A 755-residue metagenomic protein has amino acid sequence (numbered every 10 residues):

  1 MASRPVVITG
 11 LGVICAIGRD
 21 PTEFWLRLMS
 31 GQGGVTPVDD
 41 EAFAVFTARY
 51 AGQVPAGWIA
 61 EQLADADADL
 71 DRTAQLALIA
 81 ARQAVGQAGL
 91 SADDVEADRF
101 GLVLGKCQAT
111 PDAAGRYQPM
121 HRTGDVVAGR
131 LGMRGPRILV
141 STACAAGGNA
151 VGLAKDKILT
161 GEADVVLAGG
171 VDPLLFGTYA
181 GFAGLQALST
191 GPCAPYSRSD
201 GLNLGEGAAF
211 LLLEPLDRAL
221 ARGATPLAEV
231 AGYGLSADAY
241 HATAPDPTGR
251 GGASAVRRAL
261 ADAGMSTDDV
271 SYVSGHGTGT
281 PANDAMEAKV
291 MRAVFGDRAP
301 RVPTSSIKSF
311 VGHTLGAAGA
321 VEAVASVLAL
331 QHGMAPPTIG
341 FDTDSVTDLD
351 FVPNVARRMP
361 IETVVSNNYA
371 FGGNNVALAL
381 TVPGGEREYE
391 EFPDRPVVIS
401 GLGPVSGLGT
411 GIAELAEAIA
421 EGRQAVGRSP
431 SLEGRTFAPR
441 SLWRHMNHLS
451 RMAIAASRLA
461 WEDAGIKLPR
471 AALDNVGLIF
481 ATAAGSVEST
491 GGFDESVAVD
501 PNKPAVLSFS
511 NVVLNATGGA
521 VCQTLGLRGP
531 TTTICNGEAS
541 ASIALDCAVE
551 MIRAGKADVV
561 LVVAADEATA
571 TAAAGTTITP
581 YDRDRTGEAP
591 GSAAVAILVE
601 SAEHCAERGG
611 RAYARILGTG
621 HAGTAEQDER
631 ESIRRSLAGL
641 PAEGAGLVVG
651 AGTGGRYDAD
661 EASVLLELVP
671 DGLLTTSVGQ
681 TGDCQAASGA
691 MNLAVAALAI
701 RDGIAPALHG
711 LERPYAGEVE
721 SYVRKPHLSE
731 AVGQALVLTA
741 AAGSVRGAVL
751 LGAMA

Functional and structural regions predicted by a protein language model:
M1-D67, A88, K106, D217-E229 (+6 more regions): ACP-dependent fatty acid/polyketide chain-elongation machinery
M1-I8, A92-A97, M265-D269, F295-P300 (+5 more regions): Flexible, low-complexity linker/loop segments at domain and module junctions
M1-R4, T36-I79, K106-L153, E162 (+8 more regions): Conserved catalytic cysteine-centered active-site region of acyl-thioester-dependent Claisen-condensing enzymes
P5-T9, Q32-P37, P192-A263, Y272 (+3 more regions): Condensing-enzyme catalytic core mediating Claisen C-C bond formation in acyl metabolism
I8-G10, L28, A81, L102 (+26 more regions): Conserved small-residue
P37, G152, D156, T160 (+12 more regions): Glycine-/small-residue-rich "gating" segment that lines the acyl/pantetheine channel and substrate pocket
A77-G89, T123-G124, L131, I138-G170 (+12 more regions): Active-site-proximal alpha-helical scaffold in enzymes
E162-G184, S189-D200, Y233-P247, Y272-A285 (+5 more regions): Acyl-CoA/ACP chain-elongation machinery
